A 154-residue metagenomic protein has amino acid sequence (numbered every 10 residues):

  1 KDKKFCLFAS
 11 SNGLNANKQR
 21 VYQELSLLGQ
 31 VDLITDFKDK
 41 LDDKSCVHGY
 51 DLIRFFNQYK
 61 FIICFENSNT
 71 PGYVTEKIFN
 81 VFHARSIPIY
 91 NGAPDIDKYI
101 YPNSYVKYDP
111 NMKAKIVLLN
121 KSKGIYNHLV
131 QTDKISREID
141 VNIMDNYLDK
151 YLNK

Functional and structural regions predicted by a protein language model:
K1-K154: Pol beta-like nucleotidyltransferase catalytic core
